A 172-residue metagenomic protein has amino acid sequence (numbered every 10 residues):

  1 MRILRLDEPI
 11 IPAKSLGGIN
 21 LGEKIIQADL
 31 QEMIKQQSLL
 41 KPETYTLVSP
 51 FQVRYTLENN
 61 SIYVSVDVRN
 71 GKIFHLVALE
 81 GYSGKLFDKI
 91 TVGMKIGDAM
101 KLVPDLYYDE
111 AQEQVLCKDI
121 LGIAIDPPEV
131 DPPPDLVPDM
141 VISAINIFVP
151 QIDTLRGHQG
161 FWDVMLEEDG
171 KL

Functional and structural regions predicted by a protein language model:
M1-L172: Short helix/turn-capping signatures at newly exposed starts of structured segments
